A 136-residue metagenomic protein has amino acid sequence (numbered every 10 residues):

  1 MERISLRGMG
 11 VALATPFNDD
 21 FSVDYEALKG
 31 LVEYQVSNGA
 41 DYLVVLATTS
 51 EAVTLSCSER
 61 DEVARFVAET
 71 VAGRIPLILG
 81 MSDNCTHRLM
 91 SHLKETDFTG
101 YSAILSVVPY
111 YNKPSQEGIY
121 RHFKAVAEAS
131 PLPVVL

Functional and structural regions predicted by a protein language model:
E2-L136: Active-site beta->alpha loop and helix N-cap motifs at the rims of alpha/beta catalytic domains
